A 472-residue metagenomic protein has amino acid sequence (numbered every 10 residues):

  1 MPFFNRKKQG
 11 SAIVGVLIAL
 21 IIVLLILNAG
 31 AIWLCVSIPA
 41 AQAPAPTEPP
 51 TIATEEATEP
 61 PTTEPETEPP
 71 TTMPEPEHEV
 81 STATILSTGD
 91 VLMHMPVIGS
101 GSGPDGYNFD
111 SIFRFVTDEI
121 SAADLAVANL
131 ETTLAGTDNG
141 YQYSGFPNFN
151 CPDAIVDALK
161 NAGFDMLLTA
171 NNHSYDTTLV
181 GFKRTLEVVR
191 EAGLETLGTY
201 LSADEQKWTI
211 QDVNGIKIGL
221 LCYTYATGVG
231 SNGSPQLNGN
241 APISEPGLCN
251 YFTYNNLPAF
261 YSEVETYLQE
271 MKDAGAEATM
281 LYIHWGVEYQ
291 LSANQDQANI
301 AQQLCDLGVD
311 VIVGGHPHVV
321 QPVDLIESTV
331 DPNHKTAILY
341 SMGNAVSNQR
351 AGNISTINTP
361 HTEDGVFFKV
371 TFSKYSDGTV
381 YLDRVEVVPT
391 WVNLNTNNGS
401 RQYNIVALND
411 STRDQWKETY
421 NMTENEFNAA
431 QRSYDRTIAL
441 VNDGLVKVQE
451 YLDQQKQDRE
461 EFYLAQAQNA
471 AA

Functional and structural regions predicted by a protein language model:
M1-S11: Terminal targeting segments of Actinobacterial cell-envelope proteins
P2-F3, G15, L20, L24-A40 (+3 more regions): Acidic, metal/ion-coordinating pockets
A43-P60: Short extracytoplasmic/periplasmic juxtamembrane "stem" segments immediately C-terminal to an N-terminal membrane anchor
